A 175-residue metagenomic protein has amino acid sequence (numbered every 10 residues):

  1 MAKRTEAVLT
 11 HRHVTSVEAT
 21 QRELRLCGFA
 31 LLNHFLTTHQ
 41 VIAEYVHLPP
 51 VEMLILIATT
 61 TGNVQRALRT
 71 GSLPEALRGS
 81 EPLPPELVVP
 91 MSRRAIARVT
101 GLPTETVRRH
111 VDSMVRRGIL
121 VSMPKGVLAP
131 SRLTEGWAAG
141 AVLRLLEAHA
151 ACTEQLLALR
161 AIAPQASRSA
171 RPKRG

Functional and structural regions predicted by a protein language model:
M1-I57: N-terminal leader segment of winged-helix/HTH proteins
M1-R4, R168-G175: Polybasic, lysine-enriched low-complexity intrinsically disordered terminal tails
V46-V51, G62-R78: Short helix-coil-helix linker/hinge
E52-N63, A76, V99, R117-S122: C-terminal regulatory/effector modules of DNA-binding transcriptional regulators
E75-R78, S92, I119, P124-E147: Short, cationic-aromatic polyanion-contact patches
P82-P84, V88-R98: A short alpha-helical element within helix-turn-helix/winged-helix DNA-binding domains across DNA-binding proteins
G101-R116: Short amphipathic alpha-helical interaction segments
G136-R168: Short, amphipathic alpha-helical interaction segments positioned at domain boundaries
